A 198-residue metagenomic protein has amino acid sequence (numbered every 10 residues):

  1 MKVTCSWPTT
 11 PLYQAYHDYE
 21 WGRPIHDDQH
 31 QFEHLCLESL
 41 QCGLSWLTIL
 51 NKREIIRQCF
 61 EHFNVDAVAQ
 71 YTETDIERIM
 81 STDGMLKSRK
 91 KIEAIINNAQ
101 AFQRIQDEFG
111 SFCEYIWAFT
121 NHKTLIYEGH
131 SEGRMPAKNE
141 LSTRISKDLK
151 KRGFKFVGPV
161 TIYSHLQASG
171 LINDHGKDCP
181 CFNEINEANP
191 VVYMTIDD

Functional and structural regions predicted by a protein language model:
M1-D198: HhH-family (HhH-GPD) DNA N-glycosylase catalytic core used in base-excision repair
